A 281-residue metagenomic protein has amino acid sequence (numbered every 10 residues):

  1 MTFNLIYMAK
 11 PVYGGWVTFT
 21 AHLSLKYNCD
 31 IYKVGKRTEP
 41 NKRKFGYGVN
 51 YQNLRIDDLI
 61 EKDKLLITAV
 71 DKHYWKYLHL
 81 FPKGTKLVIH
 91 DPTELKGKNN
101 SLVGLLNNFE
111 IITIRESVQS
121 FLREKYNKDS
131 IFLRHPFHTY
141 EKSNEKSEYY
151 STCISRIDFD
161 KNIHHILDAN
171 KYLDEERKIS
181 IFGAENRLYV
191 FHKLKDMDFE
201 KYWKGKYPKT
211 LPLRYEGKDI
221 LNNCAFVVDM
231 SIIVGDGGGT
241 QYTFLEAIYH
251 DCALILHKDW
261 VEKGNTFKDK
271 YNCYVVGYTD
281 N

Functional and structural regions predicted by a protein language model:
G35-R37, K178-K195, G205-K206: Glycosyltransferase donor-sugar binding loop
P40-R123: Extended catalytic core of nucleotide-activated donor transferases of GT-like folds
P92-T93, S117-V118, F132-K142, A184-R187: Short beta-strand->alpha-helix junction loop in the catalytic core of nucleotide-activated group-transfer enzymes
K142-K161, L167-D174, I179-I181: Conserved donor-binding/catalytic core segment of Leloir-type glycosyltransferases
V190-K218: Nucleotide-activated donor-binding/catalytic signature segment of Leloir-type glycosyltransferases, i.e., the conserved
A225, D251-C252: A short alpha->beta transition loop at the rim of the catalytic pocket in nucleotide-sugar-dependent
V228-L245, L256-N265: Nucleotide-sugar-dependent
G264-N281: Change "using UDP/GDP/dTDP sugars" to "using nucleotide sugars
